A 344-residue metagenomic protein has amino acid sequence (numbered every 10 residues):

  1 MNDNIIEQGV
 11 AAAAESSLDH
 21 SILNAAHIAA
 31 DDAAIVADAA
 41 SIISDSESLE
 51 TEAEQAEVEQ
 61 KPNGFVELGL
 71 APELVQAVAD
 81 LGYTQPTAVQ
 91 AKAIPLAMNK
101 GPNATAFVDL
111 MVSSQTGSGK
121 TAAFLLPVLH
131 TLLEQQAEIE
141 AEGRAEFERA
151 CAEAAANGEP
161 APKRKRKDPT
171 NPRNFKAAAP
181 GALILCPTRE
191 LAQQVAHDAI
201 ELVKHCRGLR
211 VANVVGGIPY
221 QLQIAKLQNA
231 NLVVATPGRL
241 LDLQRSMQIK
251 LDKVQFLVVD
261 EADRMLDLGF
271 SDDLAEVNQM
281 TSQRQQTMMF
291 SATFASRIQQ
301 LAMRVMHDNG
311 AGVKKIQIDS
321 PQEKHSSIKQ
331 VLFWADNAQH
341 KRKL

Functional and structural regions predicted by a protein language model:
M1-V108, A141-P172, P187, G208 (+2 more regions): N-terminal intrinsically disordered, low-complexity tails of helicases
V78, Q90, V112, V128 (+10 more regions): Residue-level signature of catalytic and energy-coupling elements of molecular machines, predominantly ATP/GTP-dependent
A79-Y83, E138-R245, K253-F256, K315: Conserved nucleic-acid-binding Ia/Ib motif block in the N-terminal RecA-like helicase ATPase lobe
V89, I94, M98, K120-L132 (+1 more regions): Motif I (Walker A/P-loop) of helicase-class P-loop NTPases
G101-V112, A179-A182, A230-N231, Q285: Pre-Walker A (Motif I) flank of P-loop NTPase domains
A104-V128: Walker A/P-loop
E134, L183-L185, L202, V211-A212 (+2 more regions): Interdomain coupling/hinge region of P-loop NTPase helicase/AAA+ cores
